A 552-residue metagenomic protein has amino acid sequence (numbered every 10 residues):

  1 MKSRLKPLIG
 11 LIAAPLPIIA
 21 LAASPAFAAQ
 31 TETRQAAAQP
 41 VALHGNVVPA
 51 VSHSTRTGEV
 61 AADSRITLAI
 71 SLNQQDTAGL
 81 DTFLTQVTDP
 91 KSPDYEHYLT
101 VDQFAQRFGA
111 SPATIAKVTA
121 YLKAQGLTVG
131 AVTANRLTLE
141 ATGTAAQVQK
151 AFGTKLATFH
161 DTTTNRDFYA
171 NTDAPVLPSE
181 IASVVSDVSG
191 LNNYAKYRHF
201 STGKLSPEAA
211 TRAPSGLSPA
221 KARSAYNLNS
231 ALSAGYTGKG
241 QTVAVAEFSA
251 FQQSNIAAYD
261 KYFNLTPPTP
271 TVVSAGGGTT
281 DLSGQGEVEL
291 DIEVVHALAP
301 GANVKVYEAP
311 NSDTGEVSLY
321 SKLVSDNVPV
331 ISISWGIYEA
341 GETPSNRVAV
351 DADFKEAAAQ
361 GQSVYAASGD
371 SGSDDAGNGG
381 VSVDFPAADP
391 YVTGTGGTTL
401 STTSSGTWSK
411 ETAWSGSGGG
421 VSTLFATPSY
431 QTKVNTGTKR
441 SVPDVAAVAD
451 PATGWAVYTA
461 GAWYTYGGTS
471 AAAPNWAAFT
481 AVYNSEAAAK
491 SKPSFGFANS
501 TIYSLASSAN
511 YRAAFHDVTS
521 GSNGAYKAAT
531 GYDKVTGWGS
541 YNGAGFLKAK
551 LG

Functional and structural regions predicted by a protein language model:
M1-Q30: Secretory targeting and sorting signals
T33-A131, E140, A145-G394, V421-G468 (+5 more regions): Substrate-binding/charge-relay-adjacent region of secreted/lumenal peptidase catalytic domains
R136-T138: A generic structural signal for beta-strand entry/edge sites
A388-P390, G394-A426: Polar, glycine-rich mid-to-C-terminal structural blocks that act as macromolecule-binding/assembly scaffolds
T399, N484-K534: An often Trp-containing, charged/polar helix-loop segment at the C-terminal end of enzyme catalytic cores
F479: Walker A/P-loop NTP-binding active-site region of P-loop NTPases, recognizing the glycine-rich GxxxxGKT/S
